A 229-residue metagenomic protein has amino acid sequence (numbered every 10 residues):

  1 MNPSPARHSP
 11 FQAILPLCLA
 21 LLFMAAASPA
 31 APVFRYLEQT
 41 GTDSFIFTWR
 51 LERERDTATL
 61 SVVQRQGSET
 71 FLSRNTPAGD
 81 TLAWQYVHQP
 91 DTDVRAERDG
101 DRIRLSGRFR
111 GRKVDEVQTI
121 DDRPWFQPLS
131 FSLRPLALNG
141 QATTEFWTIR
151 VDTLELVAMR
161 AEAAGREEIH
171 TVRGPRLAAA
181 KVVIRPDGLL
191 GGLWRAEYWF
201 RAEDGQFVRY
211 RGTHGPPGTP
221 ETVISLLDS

Functional and structural regions predicted by a protein language model:
M1-P10: N-terminal secretory signal peptides that target proteins for export/translocation
A13-M24: Bacterial N-terminal signal peptides
M24, S28-A30: Sec/Tat signal peptide C-region and signal peptidase I cleavage site
A30-D101, T143-S229: Acidic, serine/threonine-rich low-complexity disordered tracts
R102-F109: Short, compositionally biased low-complexity segments
F109-T148: Surface-exposed beta-loop interaction hotspot
